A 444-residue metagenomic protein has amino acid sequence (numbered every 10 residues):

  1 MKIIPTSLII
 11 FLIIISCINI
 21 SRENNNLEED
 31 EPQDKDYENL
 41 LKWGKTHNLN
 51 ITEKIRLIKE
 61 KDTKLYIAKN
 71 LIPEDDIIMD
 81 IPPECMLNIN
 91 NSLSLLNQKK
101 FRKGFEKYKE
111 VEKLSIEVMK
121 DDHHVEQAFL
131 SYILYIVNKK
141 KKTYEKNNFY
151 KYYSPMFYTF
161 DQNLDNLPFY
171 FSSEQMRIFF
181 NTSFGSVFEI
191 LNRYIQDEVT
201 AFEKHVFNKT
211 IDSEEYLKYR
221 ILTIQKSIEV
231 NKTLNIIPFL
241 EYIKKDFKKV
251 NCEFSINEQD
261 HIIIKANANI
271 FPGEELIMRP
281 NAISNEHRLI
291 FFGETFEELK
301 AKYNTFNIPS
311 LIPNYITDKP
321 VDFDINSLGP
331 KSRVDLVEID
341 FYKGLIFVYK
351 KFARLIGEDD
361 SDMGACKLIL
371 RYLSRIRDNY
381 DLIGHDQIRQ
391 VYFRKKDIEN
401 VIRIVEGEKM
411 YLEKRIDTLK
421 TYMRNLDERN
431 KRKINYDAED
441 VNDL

Functional and structural regions predicted by a protein language model:
M1-I10: Classical eukaryotic N-terminal signal peptides for Sec-dependent ER targeting/secretion, especially the positively
L12-D30: N-terminal signal peptide
I15, F105, K109, S183-F184 (+1 more regions): Prokaryotic Sec-type signal peptides and long signal-anchor helices with extended Leu/Ile/Val-rich h-regions
N24-C85, I89-S94, K139-D443: Long, positively charged leader/targeting segments at protein N-termini
L87-E145, Y150: Eukaryotic helix-linker segments that join adjacent hydrophobic helices
